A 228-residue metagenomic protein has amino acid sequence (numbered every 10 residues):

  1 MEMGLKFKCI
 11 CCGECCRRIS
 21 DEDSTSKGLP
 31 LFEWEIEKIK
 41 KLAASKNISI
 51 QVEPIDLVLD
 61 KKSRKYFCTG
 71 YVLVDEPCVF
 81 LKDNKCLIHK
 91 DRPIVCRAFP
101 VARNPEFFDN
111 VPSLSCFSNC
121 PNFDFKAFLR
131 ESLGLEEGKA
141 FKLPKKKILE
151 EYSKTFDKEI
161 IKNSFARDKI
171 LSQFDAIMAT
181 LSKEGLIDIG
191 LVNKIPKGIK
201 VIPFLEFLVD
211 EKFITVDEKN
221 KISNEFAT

Functional and structural regions predicted by a protein language model:
M1-T228: Short loop/turn segments that flank or connect secondary-structure elements
